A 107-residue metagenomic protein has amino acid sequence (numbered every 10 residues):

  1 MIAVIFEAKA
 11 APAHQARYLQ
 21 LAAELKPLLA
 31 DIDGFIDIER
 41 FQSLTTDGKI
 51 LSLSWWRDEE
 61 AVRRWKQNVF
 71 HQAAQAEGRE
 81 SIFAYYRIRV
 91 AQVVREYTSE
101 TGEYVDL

Functional and structural regions predicted by a protein language model:
M1-I50, R57-Q67, F83-L107: Short S/T/G/P-rich N-terminal loop/turn motif that feeds into the first structured element of a domain
A74, G78: Conserved short loop/helix modules at catalytic or binding sites in compact beta-alpha or helix-hairpin-helix contexts
